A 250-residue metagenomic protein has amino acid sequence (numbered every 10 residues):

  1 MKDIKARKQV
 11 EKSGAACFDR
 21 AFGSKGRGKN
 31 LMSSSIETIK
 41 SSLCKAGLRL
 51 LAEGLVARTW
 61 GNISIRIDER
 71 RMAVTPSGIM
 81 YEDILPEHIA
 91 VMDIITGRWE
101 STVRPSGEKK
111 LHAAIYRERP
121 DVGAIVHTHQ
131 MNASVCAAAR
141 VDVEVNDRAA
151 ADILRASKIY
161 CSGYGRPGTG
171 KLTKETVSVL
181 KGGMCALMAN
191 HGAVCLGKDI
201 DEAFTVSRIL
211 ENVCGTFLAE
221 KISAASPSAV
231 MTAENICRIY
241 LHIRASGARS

Functional and structural regions predicted by a protein language model:
Q9, S13: Cationic, low-complexity basic patches in intrinsically disordered or flexible, solvent-exposed regions
G14, G23-G28: Residue-identity detector for glycine
R27-S250: Glycine-rich flexible loops
